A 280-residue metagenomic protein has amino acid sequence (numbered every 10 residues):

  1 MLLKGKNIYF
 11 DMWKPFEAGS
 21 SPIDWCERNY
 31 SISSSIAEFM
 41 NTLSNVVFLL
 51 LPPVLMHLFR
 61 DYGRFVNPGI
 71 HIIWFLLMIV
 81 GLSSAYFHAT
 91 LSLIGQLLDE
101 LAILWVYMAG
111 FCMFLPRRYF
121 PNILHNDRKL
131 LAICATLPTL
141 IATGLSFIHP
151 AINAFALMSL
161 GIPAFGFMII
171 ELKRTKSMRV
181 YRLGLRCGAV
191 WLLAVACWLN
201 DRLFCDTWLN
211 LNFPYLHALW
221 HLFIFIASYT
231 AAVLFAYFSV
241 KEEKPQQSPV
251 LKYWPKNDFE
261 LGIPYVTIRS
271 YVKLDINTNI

Functional and structural regions predicted by a protein language model:
M1-I280: Multi-pass alpha-helical transmembrane bundles in non-GPCR membrane proteins that perform intramembrane catalysis
